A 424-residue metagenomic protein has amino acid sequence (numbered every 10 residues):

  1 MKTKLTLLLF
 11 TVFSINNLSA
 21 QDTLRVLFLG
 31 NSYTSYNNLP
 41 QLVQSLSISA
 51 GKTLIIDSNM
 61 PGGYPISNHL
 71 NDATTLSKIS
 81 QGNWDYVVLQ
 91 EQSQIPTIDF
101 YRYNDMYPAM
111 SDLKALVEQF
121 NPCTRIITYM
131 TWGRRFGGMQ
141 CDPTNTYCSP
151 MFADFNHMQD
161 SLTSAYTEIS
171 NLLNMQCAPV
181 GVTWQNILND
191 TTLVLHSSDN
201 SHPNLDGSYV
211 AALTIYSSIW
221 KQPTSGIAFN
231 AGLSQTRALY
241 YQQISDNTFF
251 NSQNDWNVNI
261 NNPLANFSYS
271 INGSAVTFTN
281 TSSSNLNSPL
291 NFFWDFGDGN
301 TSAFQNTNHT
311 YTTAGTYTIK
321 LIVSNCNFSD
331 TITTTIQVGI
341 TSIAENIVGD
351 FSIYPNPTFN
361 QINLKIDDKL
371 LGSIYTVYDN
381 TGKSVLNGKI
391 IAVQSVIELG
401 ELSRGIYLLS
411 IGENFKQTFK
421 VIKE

Functional and structural regions predicted by a protein language model:
D22, L195, H202, D206 (+1 more regions): Conserved catalytic region of serine esterases and O-acyltransferases that act on ester linkages in lipids
T23-L27, Y33-L116, P122: Conserved SGNH/GDSL esterase-like catalytic core that processes O-acyl groups on lipids and polysaccharides
K78-S201, L205: Alpha-helical cap/lid subdomain in secreted, periplasmic, or secretory-pathway luminal O-acyl-processing enzymes
N259-N272, C326, T333-Y354, K365-K369: Residue-level detector of functionally pivotal "anchor" positions at catalytic/ligand-binding pockets or at interdomain
S274-S284, Q361-K365: A short beta-strand segment in extracellular, disulfide-stabilized domains
S283-F293: Solvent-exposed loop segments of extracellular immunoglobulin-like
N291-F293, T316-I322, E345-E424: C-terminal outer-membrane/trafficking sorting elements
N291-T301: Short acidic/polar micro-motifs centered on Gly/Asp/Asn
